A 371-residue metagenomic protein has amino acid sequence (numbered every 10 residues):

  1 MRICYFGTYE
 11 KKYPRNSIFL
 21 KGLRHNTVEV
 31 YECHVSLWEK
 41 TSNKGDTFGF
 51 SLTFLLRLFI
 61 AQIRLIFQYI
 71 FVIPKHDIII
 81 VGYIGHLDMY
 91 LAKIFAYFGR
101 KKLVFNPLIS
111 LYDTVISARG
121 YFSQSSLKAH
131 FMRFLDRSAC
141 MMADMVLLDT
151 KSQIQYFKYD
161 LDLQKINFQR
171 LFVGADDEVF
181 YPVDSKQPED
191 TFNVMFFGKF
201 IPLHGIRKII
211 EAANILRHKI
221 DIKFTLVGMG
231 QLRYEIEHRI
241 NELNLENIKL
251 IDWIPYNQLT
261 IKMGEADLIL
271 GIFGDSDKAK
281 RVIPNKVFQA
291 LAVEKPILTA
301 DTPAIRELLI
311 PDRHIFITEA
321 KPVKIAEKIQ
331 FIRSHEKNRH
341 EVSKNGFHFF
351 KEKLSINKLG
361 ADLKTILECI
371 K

Functional and structural regions predicted by a protein language model:
E39-F50, F105-F134: Acceptor-binding helix/loop patch of EC 2.4 sugar-transfer enzymes, predominantly nucleotide-sugar-dependent
I63, F67-I70, I94-F98, S126-V146: Membrane-proximal helix-turn-helix segments that form the acceptor-binding/catalytic region of lipid-linked
S152, G174: Carbohydrate-associated surface elements
K186-A213, T225: Conserved donor-binding/catalytic core segment of Leloir-type glycosyltransferases
H204, N257-K262, I269-L291, T299-L309: Nucleotide-sugar-dependent
Y234-I261: Nucleotide-activated donor-binding/catalytic signature segment of Leloir-type glycosyltransferases, i.e., the conserved
P311-V323, F331-E336: Conserved acidic donor-binding segment of nucleotide-sugar-dependent glycosyltransferases
F331, N338-K353: A short, well-ordered alpha-helix in the C-terminal region of glycosyltransferases
